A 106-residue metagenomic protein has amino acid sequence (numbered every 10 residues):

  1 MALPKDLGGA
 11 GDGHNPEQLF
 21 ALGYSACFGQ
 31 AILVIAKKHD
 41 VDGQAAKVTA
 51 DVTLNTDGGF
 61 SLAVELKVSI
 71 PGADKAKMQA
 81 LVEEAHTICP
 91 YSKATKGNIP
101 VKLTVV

Functional and structural regions predicted by a protein language model:
M1-L22, G29-V106: Extended beta-strand/beta-hairpin segments
